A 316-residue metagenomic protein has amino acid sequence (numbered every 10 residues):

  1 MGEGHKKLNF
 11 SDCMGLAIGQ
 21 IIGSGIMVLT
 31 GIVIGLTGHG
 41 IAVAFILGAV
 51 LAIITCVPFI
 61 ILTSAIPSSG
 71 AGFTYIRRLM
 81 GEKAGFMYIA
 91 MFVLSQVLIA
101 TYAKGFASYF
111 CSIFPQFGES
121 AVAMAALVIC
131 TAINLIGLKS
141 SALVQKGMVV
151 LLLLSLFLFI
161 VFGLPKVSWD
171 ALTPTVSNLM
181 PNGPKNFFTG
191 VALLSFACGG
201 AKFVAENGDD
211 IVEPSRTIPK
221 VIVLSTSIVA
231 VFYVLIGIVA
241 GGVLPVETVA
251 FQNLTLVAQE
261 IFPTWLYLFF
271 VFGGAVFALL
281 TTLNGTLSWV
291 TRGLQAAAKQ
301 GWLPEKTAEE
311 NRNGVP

Functional and structural regions predicted by a protein language model:
M1-G31, L36-G40, A52-I53, V57 (+1 more regions): Membrane-interface "cap" regions at the ends of multi-pass membrane proteins
E3, I136-K146, A201-A230, A298-E309: Hydrophobic, small-residue-rich membrane helices and short re-entrant helix-turn-helix hairpins that build
L8-M27, S177-A240, L266-L287: Hydrophobic, membrane-embedded alpha-helices of multi-pass small-molecule transporters
T30-G31, G35-L36, G105-F114, V167-M180 (+1 more regions): Membrane-interface helix termini and inter-helical loops of multi-pass transporters
I32-L36, A44, I53-L135, S140 (+1 more regions): Hydrophobic transmembrane alpha-helices that form the core helical bundles of multi-pass secondary transporters
H39-A42, M80-A84, Q116-A121, M180-N186 (+2 more regions): Membrane-interfacial loop-to-helix junctions in multi-pass transporters
T74-I76, G81, S112, V223-N284 (+1 more regions): TM-loop-TM module centered on a large, flexible mid-protein loop between adjacent transmembrane helices in multi-pass
A107, F117-W169, P181-G183, I222-S227: Membrane-interface loop-to-helix entry segments
